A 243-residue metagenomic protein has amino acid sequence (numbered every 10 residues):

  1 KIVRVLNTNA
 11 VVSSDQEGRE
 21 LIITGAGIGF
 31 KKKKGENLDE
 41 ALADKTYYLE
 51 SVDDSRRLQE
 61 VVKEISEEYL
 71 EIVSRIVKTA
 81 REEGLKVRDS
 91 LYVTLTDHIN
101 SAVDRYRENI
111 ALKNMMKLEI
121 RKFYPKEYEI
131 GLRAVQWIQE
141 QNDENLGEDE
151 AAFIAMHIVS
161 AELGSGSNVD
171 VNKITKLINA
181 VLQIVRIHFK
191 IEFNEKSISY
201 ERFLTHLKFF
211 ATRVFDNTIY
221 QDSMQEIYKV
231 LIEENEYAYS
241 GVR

Functional and structural regions predicted by a protein language model:
K1-R243: A cross-family "folded-core" feature that marks the main globular domain of proteins
